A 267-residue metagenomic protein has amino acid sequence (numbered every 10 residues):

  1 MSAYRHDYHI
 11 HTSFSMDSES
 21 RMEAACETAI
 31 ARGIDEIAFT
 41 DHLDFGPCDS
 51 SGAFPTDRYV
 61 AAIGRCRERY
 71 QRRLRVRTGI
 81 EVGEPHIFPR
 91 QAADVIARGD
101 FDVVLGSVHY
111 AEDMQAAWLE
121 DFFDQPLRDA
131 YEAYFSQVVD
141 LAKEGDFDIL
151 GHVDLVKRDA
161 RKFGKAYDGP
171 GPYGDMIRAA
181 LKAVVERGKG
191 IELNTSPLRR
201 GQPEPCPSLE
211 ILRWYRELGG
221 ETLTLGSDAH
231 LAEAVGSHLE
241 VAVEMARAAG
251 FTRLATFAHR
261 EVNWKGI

Functional and structural regions predicted by a protein language model:
M1-H86, V95-I96, D159, G164-G171 (+5 more regions): An N-terminally biased module of ancient metal coordination in phosphate/nucleic-acid-related enzymes
A3-D7, E36-A38, R75-G79, D102-L105 (+4 more regions): Structural preference for beta-strand elements that scaffold enzyme active sites
A25, Q91-A92, S208-L209: Alpha-helical scaffolding within the catalytic cores of extracellular/periplasmic polymer-degrading hydrolases
R32, G99, E144-G145, L218 (+1 more regions): Structural motif
D49-E186: Extended substrate/RNA-proximal surfaces in nucleic-acid metabolism proteins
G169-V235, M245, T252: Active-site-adjacent C-terminal substructures of enzyme catalytic domains
G250-I267: Extended, intrinsically disordered, low-complexity segments
